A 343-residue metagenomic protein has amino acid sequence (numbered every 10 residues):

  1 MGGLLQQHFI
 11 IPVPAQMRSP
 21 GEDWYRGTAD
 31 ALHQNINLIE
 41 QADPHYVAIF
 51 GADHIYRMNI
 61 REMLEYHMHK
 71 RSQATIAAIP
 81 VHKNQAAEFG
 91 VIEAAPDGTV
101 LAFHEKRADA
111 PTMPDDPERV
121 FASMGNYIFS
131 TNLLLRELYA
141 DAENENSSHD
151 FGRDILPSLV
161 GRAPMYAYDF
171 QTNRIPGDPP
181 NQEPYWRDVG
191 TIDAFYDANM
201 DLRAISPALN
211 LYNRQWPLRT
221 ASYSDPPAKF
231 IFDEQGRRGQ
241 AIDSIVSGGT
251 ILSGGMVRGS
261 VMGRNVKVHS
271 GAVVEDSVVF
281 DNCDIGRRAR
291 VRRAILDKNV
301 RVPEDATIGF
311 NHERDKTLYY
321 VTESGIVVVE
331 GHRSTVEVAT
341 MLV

Functional and structural regions predicted by a protein language model:
M1-R203, D315-G331, E337-V343: Unchanged
N132-L133, D141-V343: Left-handed beta-helix
